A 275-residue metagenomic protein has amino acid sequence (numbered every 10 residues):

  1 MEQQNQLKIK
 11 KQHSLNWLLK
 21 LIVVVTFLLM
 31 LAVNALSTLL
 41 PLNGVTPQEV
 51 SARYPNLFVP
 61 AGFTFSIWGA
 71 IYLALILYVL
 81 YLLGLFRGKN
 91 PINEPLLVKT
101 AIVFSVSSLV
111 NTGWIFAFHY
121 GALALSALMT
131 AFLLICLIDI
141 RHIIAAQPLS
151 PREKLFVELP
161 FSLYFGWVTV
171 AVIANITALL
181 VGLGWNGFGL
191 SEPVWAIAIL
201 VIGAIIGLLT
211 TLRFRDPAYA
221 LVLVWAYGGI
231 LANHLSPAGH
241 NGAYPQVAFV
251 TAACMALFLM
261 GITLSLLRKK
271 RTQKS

Functional and structural regions predicted by a protein language model:
K10-F27: Alpha-helical transmembrane segments and their helix-start/interface "positive-inside/aromatic belt" motifs in integral
V25-A32, V103-W114, T130-R141, V157-T177: Alpha-helical transmembrane segments of multi-pass integral membrane proteins
F27-G44: Alpha-helical transmembrane segments of multi-pass membrane proteins
P55-L73: Interfacial helix-start motif at the membrane-water boundary
V59-F65, F188-I205, A232-L259: Membrane-interface transmembrane-helix boundary segments in multi-pass integral membrane proteins
Y78-N93, L97, A101, S105-A127 (+1 more regions): Internal transmembrane alpha-helix with an interfacial aromatic "cap," most often the third helix
G113-A127, L183-L190, L212-F214, P237-G242: Membrane-interface helix caps and helix-loop-helix hairpins in membrane proteins
A218-I230: Central hydrophobic cores of alpha-helical transmembrane segments in multi-pass integral membrane proteins
